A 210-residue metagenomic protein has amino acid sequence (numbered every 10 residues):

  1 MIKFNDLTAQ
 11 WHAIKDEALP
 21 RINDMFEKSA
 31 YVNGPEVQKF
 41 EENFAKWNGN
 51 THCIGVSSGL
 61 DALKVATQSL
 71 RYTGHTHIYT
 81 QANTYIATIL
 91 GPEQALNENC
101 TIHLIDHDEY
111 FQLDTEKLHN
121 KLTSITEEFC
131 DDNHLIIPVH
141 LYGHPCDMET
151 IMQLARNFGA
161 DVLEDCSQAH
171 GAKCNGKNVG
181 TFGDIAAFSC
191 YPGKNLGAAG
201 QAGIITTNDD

Functional and structural regions predicted by a protein language model:
M1-A30, P35: N-terminal "arm"/small-domain region of PLP-dependent enzymes with the aminotransferase-like
I2, H77, A160-D161: Hydrophobic "anchor" residues on beta-strands that sit immediately upstream of conserved functional sites
Q10, V32, T84, E109-Y110 (+1 more regions): Glycine-/small-residue-rich active-site loops that bind phosphorylated ligands and cofactors
A13-D16, G49, H75-I78, N97-E98 (+3 more regions): Pyridoxal 5′-phosphate
L19-N23, E41-A45, Q68, H119 (+2 more regions): Solvent-exposed, non-membrane alpha-helical residues enriched in polar/charged side chains
A30-H77, N83-I86, G91-E98, L104 (+2 more regions): Phosphate-binding glycine-rich loop
Y110-A198, I204-T206: Active-site phosphate-binding strand-loop segment of PLP-dependent enzymes
